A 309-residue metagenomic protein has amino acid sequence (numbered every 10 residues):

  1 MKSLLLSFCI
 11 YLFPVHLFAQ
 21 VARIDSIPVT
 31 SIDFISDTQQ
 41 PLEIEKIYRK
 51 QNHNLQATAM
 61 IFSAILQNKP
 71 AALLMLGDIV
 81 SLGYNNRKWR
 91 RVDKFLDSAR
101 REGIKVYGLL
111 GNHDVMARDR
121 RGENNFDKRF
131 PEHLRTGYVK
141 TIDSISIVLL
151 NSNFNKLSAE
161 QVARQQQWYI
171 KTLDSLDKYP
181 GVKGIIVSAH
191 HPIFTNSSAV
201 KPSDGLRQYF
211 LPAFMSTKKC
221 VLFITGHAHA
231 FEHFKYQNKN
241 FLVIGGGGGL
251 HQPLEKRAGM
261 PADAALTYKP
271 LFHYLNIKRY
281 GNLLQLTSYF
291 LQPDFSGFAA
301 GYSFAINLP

Functional and structural regions predicted by a protein language model:
M1-L4: Positively charged n-region of N-terminal signal peptides that target proteins for export
F8, H16-R87, N196: N-terminal active-site segment of His-dependent metallophosphoesterases
R23-I24, S31, E45, N85-G181 (+4 more regions): Extended active-site neighborhood of metal-dependent phosphoesterases/phosphodiesterases
D37, G77-D78, G111-N112, H190 (+1 more regions): Active-site glycine-centered loops adjacent to acidic/histidine catalytic or metal-binding residues that shape
S152, S188-P192, H227-A228, Y289-F290: Short, well-ordered beta-to-alpha junction loops that form the rim of enzyme active sites and present histidine/acidic
H191-G205: Active-site His/acidic residue clusters
S288-P309: C-terminal/domain-terminus segments
